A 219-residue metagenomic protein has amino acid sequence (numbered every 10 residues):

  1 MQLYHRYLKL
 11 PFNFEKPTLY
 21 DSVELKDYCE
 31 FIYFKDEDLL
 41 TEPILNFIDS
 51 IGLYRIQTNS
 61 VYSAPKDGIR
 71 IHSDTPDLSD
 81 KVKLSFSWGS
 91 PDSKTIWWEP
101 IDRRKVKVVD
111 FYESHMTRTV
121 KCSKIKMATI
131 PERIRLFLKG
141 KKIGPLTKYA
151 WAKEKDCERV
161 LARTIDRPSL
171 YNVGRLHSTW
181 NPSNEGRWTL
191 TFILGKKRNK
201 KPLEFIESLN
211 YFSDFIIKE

Functional and structural regions predicted by a protein language model:
M1-Y62, G68-I69: Non-heme Fe(II)/2-oxoglutarate
D38-L45, A128-P131, L209: Well-ordered, non-membrane alpha-helical segments in soluble/globular domains
S63-P168: Catalytic core of non-heme Fe(II) oxygenases with the double-stranded beta-helix
R70-D74, Y171-S183, T191: Short beta-strand His + acidic residue motifs that chelate non-heme Fe in jelly-roll/DSBH and cupin folds
V82-F86, P168-L170, E185-P202: A short hydrophobic beta-strand segment most commonly corresponding to one strand of the jelly-roll/cupin
G89-D92, H177, K196-R198: Short loop/turn segments at secondary-structure transitions that flank enzyme active sites
W97, P182, K201-E204: Short conserved micro-motifs at the rims of enzyme active sites and ligand-binding pockets
T191-E219: Long, compositionally biased interface segments
